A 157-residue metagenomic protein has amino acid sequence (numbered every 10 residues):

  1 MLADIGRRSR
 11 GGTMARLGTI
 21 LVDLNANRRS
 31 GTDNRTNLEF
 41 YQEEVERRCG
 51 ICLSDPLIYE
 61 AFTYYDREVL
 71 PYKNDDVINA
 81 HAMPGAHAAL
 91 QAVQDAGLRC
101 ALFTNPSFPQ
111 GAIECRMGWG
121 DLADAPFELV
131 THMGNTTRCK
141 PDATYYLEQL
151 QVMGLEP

Functional and structural regions predicted by a protein language model:
M1: Asp-based phosphoryl-transfer active-site loop
I5-G11, I51, D121-P126: Short helix-capping segments at alpha-helix termini
G11-A15, T19-L70: A metal-dependent, Asp-based hydrolase signature
D66-A82, A86-G118, V130: Substrate-recognition element of Asp-dependent hydrolases with the DxDx(T/V) motif
A101-P157: Substrate-recognition "cap/lid" segment bordering the active-site pocket of phosphatases
